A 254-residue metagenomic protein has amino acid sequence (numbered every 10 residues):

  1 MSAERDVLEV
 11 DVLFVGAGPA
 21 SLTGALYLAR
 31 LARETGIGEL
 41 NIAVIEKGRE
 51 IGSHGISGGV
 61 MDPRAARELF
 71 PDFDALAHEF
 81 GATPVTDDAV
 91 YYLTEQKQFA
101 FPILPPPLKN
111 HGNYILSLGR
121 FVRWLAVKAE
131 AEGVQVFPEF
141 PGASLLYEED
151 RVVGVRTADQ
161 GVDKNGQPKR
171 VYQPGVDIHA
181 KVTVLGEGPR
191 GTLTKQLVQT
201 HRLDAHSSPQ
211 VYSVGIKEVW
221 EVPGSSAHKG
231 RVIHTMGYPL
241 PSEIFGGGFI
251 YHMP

Functional and structural regions predicted by a protein language model:
M1-V15, G133-F137: Glycine/serine-rich loop-strand microenvironments at binding/catalytic pocket rims
V10-A43: N-terminal Rossmann-like FAD-binding beta1-loop-alpha1 element of flavoenzymes
V12, N41-R49, A180-L185: Extended hydrophobic secondary-structure segments that form protein cores and membrane-embedded regions
A20, E50, R190: Conserved Rossmann-like nucleotide-cofactor binding loop
Y27, L31, E39-A43, K47-Q96: N-terminal FAD cofactor-binding segment of flavoenzymes
I37-G38, W124, K128-P254: Predominantly flavin-linked oxidoreductase catalytic cores and closely associated redox partners
G55-G58, E68-L69, E79-F80, S117-Q135: N-terminal Rossmann-like dinucleotide/flavin-binding domain of flavoprotein oxidoreductases that bind FAD/FMN
Q98-L118, V127: Helix-loop-beta segment of a Rossmann-like dinucleotide-binding subdomain
